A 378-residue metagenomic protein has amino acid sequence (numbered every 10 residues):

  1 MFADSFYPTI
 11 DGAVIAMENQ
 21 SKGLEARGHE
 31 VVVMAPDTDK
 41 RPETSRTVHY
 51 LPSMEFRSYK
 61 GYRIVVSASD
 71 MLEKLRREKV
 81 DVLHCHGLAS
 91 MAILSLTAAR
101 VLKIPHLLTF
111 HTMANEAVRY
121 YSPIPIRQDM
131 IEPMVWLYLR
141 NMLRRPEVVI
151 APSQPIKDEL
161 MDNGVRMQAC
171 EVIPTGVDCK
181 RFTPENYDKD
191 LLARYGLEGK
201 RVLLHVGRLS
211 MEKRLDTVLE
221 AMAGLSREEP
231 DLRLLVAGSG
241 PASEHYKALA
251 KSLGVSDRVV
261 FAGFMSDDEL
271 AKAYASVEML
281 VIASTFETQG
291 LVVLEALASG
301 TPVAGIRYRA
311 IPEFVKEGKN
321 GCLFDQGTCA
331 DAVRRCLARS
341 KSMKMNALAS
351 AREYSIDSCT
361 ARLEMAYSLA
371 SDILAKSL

Functional and structural regions predicted by a protein language model:
M1-P52, E364, L374, L378: N-terminal subdomain of nucleotide-sugar transferases
I15, R201-G224, L234, P241-K247: A conserved mid-protein helix/loop that constitutes part of the nucleotide-sugar donor-binding site
L143, F264-M265, K272-V277: Short alpha-helical donor nucleotide-sugar binding micro-motif in glycosyltransferases
P155, G176: Carbohydrate-associated surface elements
H245-M265: Nucleotide-activated donor-binding/catalytic signature segment of Leloir-type glycosyltransferases, i.e., the conserved
T285: Aromatic "clamp/platform" in nucleotide-sugar-dependent glycosyltransferases that forms part of the donor/acceptor
P302-G305: Short hydrophobic beta-strand element within catalytic cores of glycosyltransferases and related nucleotide-activated
K316-G327, R335-S340: Conserved acidic donor-binding segment of nucleotide-sugar-dependent glycosyltransferases
